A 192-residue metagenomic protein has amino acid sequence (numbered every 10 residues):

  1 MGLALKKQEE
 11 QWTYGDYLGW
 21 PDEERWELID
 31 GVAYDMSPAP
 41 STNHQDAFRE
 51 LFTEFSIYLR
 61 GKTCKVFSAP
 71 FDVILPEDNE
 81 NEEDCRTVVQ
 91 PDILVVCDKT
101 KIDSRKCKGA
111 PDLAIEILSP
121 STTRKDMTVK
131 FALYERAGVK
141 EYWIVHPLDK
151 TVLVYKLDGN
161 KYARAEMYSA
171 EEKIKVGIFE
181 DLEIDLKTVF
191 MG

Functional and structural regions predicted by a protein language model:
M1-G192: Gly/Pro/Ser/Thr-rich low-complexity, intrinsically disordered segments predominantly at protein N-termini
